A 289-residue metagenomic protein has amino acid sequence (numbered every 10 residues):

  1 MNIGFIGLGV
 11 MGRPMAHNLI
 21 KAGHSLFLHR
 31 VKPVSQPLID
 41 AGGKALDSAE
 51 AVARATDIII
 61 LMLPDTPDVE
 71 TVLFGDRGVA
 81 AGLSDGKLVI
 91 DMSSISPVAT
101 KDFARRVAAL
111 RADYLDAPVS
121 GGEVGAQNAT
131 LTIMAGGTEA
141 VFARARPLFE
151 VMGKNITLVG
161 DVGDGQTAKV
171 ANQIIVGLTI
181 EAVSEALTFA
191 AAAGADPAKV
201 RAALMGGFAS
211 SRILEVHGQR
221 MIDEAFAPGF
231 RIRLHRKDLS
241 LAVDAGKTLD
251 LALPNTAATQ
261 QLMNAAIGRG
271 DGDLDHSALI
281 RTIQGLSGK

Functional and structural regions predicted by a protein language model:
M1-L61, K87, M92, E123: NAD(P)+-binding Rossmann beta1-loop-alpha1 motif at the extreme N-terminus of oxidoreductases
L26, A45, D113-L115, I156 (+2 more regions): Hydrophobic beta-strand scaffold residues
A49-R54, I58, T66-L131: Rossmann-like NAD(P)(H) cofactor-binding subdomain of soluble oxidoreductases
I95-G177: Rossmann-fold dinucleotide-binding core
A129-G136, T157, G163-A193, L204-V216 (+1 more regions): Active-site-proximal catalytic alpha-helix in oxidoreductases
Q166, S210-H276: Interdomain hinge/lid region at the active-site interface of Rossmann-like NAD(P)-dependent oxidoreductases
D196-M205, A257-Q261: Beta-strand segments within the central parallel beta-sheet cores of soluble alpha/beta enzyme folds
